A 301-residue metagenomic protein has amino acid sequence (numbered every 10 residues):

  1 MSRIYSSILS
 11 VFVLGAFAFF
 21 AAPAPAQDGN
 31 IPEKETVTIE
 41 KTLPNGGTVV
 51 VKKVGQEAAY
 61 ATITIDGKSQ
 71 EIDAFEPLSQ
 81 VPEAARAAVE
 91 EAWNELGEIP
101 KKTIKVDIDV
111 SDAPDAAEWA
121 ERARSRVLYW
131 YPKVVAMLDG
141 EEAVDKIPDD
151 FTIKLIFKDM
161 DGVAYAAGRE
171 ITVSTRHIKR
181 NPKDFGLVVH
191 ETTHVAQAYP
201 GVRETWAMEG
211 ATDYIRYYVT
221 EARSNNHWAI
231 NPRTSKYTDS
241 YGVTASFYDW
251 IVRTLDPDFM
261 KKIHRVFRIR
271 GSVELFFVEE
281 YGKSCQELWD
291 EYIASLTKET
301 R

Functional and structural regions predicted by a protein language model:
M1-S6: Positively charged n-region of N-terminal signal peptides that target proteins for export
S10-F19: Bacterial N-terminal signal peptides
A22-A26: Sec/Tat signal peptide C-region and signal peptidase I cleavage site
D28-A87: Amphipathic, non-transmembrane alpha-helical stretches in extra-cytosolic proteins
I108-G168: Auxiliary, metal-adjacent structural segments of Zn-dependent hydrolase domains
W130, P200-T244: Post-HExxH zinc-binding segment in Zn-dependent metallohydrolases
G186-Y199, T212-D213: Active-site recognition of the HExxH zinc-binding catalytic motif
V252-R301: Pan-zinc metallopeptidase signature
